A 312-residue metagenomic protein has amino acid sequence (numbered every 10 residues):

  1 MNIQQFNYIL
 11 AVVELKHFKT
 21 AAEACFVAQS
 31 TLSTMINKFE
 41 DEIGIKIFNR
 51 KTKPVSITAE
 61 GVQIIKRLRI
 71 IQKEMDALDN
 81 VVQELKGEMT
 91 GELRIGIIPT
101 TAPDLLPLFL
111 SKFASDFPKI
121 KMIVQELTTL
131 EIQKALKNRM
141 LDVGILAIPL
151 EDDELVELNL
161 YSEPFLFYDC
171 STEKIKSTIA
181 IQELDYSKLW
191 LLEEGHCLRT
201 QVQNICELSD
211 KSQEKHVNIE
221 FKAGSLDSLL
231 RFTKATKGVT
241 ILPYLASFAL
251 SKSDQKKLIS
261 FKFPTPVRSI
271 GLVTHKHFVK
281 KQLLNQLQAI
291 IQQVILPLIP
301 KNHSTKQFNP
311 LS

Functional and structural regions predicted by a protein language model:
L10-A28: Short helix-boundary/capping micro-motifs
E40-A59: A short LG(V/I)-centered, amphipathic sequence patch enriched for acidic residue(s) preceding the LG motif
E42-I43, I64-K86, L287, I291: Alpha-helical linker/hinge and terminal dimerization helices associated with HTH transcriptional regulators
T90-D152, K215, A223-S225: Central regulatory/effector-binding core of bacterial HTH transcription factors
T128-Q133, K137-L141, L146-A147, L198 (+1 more regions): Hydrophobic hinge/microswitch elements
L155-W190, E194: Flexible hinge/capping segments at coil-to-helix
V156-L166, Y244-S247, K252-V267: Short beta-strand->loop
K188-K211, K280-L284, Q288-A289, I295-K306: Secondary-structure junction motif
